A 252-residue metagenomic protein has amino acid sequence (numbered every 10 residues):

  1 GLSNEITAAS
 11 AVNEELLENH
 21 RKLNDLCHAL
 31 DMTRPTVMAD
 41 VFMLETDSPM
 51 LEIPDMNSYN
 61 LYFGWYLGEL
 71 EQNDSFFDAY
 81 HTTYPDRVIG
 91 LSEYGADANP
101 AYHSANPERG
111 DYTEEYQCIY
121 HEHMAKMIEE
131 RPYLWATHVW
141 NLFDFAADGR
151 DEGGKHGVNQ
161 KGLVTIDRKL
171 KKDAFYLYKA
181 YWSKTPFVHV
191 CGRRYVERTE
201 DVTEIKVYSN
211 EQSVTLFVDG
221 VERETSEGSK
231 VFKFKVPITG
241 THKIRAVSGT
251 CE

Functional and structural regions predicted by a protein language model:
G1-E227, K235-C251: Extended substrate-binding grooves/exosites of carbohydrate-active enzymes
